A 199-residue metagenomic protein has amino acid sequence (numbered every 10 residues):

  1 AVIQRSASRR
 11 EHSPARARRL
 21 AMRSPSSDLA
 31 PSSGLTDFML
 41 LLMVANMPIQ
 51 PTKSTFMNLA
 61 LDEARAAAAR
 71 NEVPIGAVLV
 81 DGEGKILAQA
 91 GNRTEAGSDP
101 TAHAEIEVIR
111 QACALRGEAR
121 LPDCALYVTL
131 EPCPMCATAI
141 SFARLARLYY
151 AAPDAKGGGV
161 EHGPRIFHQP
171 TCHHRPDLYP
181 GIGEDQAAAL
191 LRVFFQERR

Functional and structural regions predicted by a protein language model:
R5-S27, S32-S33: Low-acidity, Ser/Thr- and Arg-rich intrinsically disordered low-complexity segments
M39, M43-A67, P132-R199: Zinc-dependent deaminase
I75-V80: Short beta-strand scaffold segments in enzyme catalytic cores
A96-I106: A short, polar/charged loop-to-alpha-helix boundary motif
E118-L130: Immediate flanking context of iron-sulfur cluster ligation sites
